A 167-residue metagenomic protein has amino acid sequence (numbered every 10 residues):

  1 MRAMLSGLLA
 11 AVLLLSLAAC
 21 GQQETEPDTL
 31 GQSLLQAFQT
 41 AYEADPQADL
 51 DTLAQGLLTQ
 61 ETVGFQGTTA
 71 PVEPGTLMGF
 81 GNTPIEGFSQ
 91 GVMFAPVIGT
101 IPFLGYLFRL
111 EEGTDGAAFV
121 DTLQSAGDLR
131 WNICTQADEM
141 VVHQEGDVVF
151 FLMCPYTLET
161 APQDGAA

Functional and structural regions predicted by a protein language model:
M1-L8: Bacterial N-terminal signal peptides that target proteins for export
L15-A19: C-terminal motif of bacterial Sec signal peptides marking the signal peptidase cleavage site
G21-Q23: Bacterial signal peptide processing site
T52-F103: Short, compositionally biased low-complexity segments enriched in polar/charged residues
I101-E112: A short acidic-to-branched-hydrophobic micro-motif
R109, C134-A167: A short, solvent-exposed beta-edge/loop patch
A118-A126, A166-A167: Short amphipathic alpha-helices in soluble, non-transmembrane regions that often serve as interface/regulatory elements
S125-C134: A common structural junction motif
